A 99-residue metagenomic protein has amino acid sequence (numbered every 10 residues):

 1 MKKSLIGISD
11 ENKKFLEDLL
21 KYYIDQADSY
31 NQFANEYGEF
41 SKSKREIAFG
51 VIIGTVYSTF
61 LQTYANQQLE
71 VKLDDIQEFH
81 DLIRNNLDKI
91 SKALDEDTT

Functional and structural regions predicted by a protein language model:
M1-E36: Short terminal alpha-helical segments
K2, G38-S43, N66-I76: Short, surface-exposed loop/turn segments at secondary-structure junctions
L5-I8, R45, F49: Generic alpha-helical structural element
Y22, T55, L82-N85: Charged, amphipathic alpha-helical oligomerization/scaffolding segments
Y23-A27, N31-A34, F60-T63, Q67 (+2 more regions): Short, flexible helical or helix-coil boundary motifs
E46-A65: Acidic, low-complexity, intrinsically disordered interaction modules
L69-T99: Amphipathic alpha-helical binding modules
